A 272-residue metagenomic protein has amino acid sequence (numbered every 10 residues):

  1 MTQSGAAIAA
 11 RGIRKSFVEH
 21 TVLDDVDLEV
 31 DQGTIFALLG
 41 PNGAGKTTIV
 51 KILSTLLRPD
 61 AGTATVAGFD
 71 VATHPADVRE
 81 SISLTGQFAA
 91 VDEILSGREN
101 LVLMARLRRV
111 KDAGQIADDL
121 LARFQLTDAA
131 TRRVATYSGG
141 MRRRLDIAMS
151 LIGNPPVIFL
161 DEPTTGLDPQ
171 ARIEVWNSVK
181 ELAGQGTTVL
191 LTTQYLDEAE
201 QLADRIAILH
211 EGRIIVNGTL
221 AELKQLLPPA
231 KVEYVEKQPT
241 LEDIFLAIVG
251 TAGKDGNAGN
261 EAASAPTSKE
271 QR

Functional and structural regions predicted by a protein language model:
G62-T73, D77-V78: Conserved ABC transporter NBD signature motif
S83, V102, R106-A129: Conserved ABC ATPase "signature" region
I158-E162: Catalytic Walker B motif of ABC-type/P-loop ATPase nucleotide-binding domains
N217-G218: ABC ATPase "signature
